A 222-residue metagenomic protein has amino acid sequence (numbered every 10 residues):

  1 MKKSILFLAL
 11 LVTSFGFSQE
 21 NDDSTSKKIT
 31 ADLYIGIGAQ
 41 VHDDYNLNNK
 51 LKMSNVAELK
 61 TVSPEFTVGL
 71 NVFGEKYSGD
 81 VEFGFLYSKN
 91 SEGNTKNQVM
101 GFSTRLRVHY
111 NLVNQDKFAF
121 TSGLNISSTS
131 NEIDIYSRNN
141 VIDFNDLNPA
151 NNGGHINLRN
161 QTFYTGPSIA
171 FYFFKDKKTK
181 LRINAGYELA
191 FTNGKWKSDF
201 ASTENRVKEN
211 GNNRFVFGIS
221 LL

Functional and structural regions predicted by a protein language model:
M1-I29: Cleavable N-terminal export/targeting peptides
Q19-E82, S220-L222: Short glycine/proline- and aromatic-enriched beta-strand/turn motifs that initiate or cap beta-hairpins
G36-H42, E82-S88, N125-T129, G186-A190 (+1 more regions): Outer-membrane beta-barrel pore domains and translocons
H42-N48, N55, S88-N94, N131-S137 (+1 more regions): Outer-membrane beta-barrel proteins
N49-S54, K89, L147-H155, D199-T203: Extracytoplasmic loops and strand-loop junctions of Gram-negative outer membrane beta-barrel proteins
N55-V62, N94-G101, G154-Q161, E204-G211: Replace "Gram-negative outer membrane beta-barrel proteins" with "bacterial and organellar outer membrane beta-barrel
G69-P149, H155-T165, F171-K178, G218: Gram-negative (and chloroplast) outer-membrane scaffold detector with strong preference for beta-barrel transmembrane
I169-L222: Predominantly the C-terminal beta-signal and adjacent terminal strand-loop region of outer-membrane beta-barrel
